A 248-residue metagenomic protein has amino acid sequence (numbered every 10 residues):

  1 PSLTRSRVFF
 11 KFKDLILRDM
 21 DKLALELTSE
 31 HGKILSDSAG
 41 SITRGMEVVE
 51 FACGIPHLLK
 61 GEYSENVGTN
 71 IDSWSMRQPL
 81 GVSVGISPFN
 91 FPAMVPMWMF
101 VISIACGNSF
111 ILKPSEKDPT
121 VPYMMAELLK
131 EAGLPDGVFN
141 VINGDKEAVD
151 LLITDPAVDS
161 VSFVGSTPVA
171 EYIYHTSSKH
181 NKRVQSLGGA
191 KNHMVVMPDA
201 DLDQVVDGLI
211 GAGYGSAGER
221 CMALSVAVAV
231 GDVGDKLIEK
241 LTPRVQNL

Functional and structural regions predicted by a protein language model:
P1-L59: Glycine-rich loop-to-alpha-helix module at the N-terminal edge of alpha/beta enzyme cores
R5, L27, V49, G107 (+5 more regions): Residue-level signal for inorganic ion chemistry
E62-D136, D203: Conserved small-residue-rich beta-alpha loop and adjacent elements that most often cradle the phosphate/pyrophosphate
E62-T69, I142-G144, G208-L209: Short gly/ser/thr-rich secondary-structure transition/capping motifs
D72-S73, N140-D159: A structured beta-alpha segment of the ubiquitous adenosine-cofactor-binding alpha/beta core
V101, S160-V164: Periplasmic-binding protein-like
P168-L248: ALDH superfamily catalytic-core signature
